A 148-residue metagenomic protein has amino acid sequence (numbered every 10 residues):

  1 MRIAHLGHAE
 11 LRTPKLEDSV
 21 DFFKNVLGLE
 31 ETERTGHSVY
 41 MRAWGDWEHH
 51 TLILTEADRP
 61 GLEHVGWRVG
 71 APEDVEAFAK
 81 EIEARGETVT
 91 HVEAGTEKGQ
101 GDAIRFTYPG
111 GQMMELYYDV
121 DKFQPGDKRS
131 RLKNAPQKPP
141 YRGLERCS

Functional and structural regions predicted by a protein language model:
M1-A4, E10-E48: Core segments of cupin and vicinal oxygen chelate
M1-E17, L62-W67, G126-S148: N-terminal beta-strand motif that seeds the catalytic metal site of vicinal oxygen chelate
E30-E63, M113-V120: Conserved short beta-strand elements that form part of the metal-binding/catalytic scaffold of enzyme active sites
G66-E73, A94: Short coil/turn segments at secondary-structure boundaries
E73-K80: Short amphipathic alpha-helices within nucleic acid-binding modules
K80-G143: Vicinal oxygen chelate
